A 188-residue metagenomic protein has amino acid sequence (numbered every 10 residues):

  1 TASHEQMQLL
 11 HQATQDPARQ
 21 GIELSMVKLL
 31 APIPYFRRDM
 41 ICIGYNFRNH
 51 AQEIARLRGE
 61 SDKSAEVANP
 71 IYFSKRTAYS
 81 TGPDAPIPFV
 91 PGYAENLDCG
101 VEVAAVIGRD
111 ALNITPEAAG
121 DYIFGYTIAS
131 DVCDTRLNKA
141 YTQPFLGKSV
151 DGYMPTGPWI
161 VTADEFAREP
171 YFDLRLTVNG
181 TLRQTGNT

Functional and structural regions predicted by a protein language model:
T1-E66, P70, E165-A167: N-terminal non-catalytic cap/leader segment that marks the start of a structured domain
M7-A13, Q20-E23, V27-K28, P32 (+2 more regions): Catalytic-pocket segment enriched in acidic/His residues
L29-P32, E60-K63, I87-L97, A111-A118 (+2 more regions): A generic local secondary-structure boundary/capping motif
Q52-A55, P83-P86, G92, I114-A119 (+3 more regions): A short secondary-structure junction signal
S61, A65-K75, A118-D151: Flexible glycine-rich active-site/ligand-binding loops centered on an Asp-His dyad
K63-N113: Hydrophobic alpha-helical segments and helix pairs
E102-V106, T127, R175: Residues embedded in well-ordered beta-strands
